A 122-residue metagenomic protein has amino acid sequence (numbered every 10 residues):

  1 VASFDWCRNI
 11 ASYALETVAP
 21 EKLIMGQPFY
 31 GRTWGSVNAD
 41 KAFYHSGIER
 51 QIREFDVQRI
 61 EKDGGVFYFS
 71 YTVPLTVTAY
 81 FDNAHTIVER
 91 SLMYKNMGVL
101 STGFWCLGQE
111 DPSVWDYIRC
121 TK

Functional and structural regions predicted by a protein language model:
V1-R8, F81-V88, Q109: Soluble non-cytosolic domains of exported or imported proteins
A2-K22: Catalytic-core region of carbohydrate-active enzymes that cleave or remodel glycosidic bonds
P20-M93, V114, T121-K122: Glycan-binding loop/region signatures in secreted carbohydrate-active enzymes
I24-G26, L100-C106: Conserved active-site loop/cleft motifs that coordinate metal ions or position small ligands
R90-G103: Conserved, well-ordered alpha-helix/loop/beta-strand core segments that scaffold catalytic motifs
S101, C120-T121: C-terminal alpha-helix
C106-S113: A short, acidic, flexible beta-alpha connecting loop/helix-capping segment that sits on the rim of active
